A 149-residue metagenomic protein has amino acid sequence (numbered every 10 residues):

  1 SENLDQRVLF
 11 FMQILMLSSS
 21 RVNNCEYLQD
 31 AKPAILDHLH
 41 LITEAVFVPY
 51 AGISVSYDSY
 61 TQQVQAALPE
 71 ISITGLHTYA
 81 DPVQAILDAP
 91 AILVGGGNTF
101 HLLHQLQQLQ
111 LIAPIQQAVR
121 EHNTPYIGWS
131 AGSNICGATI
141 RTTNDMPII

Functional and structural regions predicted by a protein language model:
L4-Q6, F11: Short hydrophobic targeting helices and cationic amphipathic motifs that mediate membrane/organellar targeting
M12-G95: N-terminal beta1-alpha1 cap of cysteine-dependent amidohydrolase-like domains
R21, G52, N98, S133 (+1 more regions): Short, glycine/serine-rich, charged loops/turns that create anion-binding and catalytic segments at active sites
L28-Q29, S59-Y60, H104-Q107, T139-R141: Short amphipathic alpha-helical segments
G75-A80, Q108-L111, I115: Short acidic (Asp/Glu) patches
G95-G96, W129: Short His-Asn-centered micro-motif
G96-L102: Short, basic, glycine/proline-bearing loop/turn elements
L103-Q105, I112-E121, P125-I149: Class I SAM-dependent methyltransferase SAM-binding "motif I" and its flanking Rossmann-like core
